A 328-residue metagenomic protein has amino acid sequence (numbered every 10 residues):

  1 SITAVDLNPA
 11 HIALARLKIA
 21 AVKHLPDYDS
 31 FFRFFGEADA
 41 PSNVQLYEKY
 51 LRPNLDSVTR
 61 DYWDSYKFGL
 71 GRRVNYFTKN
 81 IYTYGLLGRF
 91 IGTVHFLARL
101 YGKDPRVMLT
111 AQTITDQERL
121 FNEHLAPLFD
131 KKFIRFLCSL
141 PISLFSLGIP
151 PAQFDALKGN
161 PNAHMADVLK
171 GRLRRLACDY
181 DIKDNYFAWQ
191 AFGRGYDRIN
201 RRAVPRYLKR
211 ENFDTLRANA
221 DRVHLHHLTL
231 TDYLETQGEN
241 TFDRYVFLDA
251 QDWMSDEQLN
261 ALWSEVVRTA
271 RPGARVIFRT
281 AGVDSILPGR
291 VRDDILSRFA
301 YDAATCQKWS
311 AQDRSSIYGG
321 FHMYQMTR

Functional and structural regions predicted by a protein language model:
I2-D6: Conserved SAM-binding motif I beta-strand of class I
A10-D214: Class I S-adenosyl-L-methionine-dependent methyltransferase module
R52-D56, F242-E257: A short SAM/SAH-binding and catalytic strip from SAM-dependent methyltransferases
E211-H224: A short helix-to-beta-strand connector/capping loop
L228-V246: A short acidic, Gly/Pro-enriched loop at the edge of an enzyme's catalytic core that lines a small-molecule cofactor
V246, P272-D284: Conserved beta-strand signature within the Rossmann-like core of class I S-adenosyl-L-methionine
L259-P272: A short glycine-rich, Lys/Arg-flanked "PGG" loop and its adjoining helix->strand segment in the class I
A304-R328: Core SAM-dependent methyltransferase catalytic element
